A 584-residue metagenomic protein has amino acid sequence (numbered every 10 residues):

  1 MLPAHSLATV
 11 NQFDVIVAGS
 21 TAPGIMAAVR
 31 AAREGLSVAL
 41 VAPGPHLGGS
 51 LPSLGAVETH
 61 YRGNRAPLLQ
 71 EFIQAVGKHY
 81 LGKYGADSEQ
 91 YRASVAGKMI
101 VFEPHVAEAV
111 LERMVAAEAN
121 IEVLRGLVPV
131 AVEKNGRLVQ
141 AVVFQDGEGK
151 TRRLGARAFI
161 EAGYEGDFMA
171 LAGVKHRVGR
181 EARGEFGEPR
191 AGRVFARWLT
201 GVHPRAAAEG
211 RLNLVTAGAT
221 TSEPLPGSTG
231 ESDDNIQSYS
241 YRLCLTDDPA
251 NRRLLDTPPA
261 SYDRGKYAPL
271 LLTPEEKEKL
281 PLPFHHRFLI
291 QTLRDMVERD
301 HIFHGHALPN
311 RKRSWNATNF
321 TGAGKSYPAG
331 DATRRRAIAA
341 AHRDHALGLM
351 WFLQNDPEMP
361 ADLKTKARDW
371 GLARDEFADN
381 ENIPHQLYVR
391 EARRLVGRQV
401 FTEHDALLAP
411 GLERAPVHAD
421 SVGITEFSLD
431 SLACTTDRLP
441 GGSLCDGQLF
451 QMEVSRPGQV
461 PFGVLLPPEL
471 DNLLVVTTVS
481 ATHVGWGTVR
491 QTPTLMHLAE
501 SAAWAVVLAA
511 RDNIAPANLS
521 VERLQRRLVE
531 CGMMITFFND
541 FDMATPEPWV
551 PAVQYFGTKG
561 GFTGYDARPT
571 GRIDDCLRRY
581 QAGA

Functional and structural regions predicted by a protein language model:
S6, S50, A141, G147-A158 (+1 more regions): Flavin (FAD/FMN)-binding glycine-rich loop and adjacent Rossmann-like elements that form
T9-T21: Beta1/beta-strand and adjacent pyrophosphate-binding region of the FAD-binding site in flavoprotein oxidoreductases
I16, T59-R62, V95-V101, G155 (+4 more regions): Second-shell loop/turn segments in exported
G24: N-terminal Rossmann-fold NAD(P) dinucleotide-binding loop
A31: Aromatic pocket-lining residues of Rossmann-like dinucleotide-binding sites
L36-S37, A42-R137, R177, E185-G187 (+1 more regions): Conserved N-terminal/central alpha/beta ligand/cofactor-binding core
K78, A117, A131, L465-S480 (+1 more regions): Glycine-rich, acidic and aromatic/proline-enriched surface loops and short helix-turn segments that act as binding
L528-A584: N-terminal propeptides
